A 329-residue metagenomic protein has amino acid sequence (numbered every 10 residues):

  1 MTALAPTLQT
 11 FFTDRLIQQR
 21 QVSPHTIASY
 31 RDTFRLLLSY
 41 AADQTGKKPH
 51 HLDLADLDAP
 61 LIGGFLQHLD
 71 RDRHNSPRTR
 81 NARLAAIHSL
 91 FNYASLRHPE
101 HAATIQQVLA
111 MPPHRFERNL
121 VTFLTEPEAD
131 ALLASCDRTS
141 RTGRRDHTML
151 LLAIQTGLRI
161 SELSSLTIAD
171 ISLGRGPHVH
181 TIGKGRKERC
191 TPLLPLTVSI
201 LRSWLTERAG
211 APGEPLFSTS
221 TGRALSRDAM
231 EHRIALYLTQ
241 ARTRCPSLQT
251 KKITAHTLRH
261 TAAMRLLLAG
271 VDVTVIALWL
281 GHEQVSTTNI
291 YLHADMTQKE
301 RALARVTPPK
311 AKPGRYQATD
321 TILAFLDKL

Functional and structural regions predicted by a protein language model:
M1-L329: Conserved catalytic core of the tyrosine transesterase superfamily
